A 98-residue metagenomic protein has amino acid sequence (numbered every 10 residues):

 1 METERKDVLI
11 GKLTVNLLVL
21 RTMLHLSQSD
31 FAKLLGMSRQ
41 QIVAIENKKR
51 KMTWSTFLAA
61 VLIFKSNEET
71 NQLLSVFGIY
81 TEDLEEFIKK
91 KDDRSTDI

Functional and structural regions predicted by a protein language model:
M1-M23: A short, Lys/Arg-rich alpha-helix, primarily the initiator
L17, Q28, R39, W54-F57: Helix-turn-helix DNA-binding elements, focusing on the entry/boundary residues of the two helices that contact DNA
R21, A32, V61: The alpha-helix within a helix-turn-helix
H25-A44: Short alpha-helical DNA-recognition segment
N47: Short, conserved catalytic or interaction motifs in soluble domains
S55-V76: DNA major-groove recognition helix of helix-turn-helix/homeodomain DNA-binding modules
T70-I98: Short, charged recognition helix plus adjacent turn of helix-turn-helix-like nucleic-acid-binding domains
